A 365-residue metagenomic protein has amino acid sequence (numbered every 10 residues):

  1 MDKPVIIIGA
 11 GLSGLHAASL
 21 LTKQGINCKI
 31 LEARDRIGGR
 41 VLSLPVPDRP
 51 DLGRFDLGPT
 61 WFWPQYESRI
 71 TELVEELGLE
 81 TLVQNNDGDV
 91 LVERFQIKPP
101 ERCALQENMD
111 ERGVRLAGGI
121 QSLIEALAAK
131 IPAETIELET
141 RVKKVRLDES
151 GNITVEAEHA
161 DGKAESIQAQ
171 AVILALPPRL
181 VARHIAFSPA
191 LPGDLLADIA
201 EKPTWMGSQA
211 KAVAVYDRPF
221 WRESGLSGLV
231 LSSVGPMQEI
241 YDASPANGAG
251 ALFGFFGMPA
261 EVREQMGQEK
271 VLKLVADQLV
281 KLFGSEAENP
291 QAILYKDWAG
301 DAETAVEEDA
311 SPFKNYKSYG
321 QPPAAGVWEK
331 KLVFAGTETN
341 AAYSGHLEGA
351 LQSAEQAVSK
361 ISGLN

Functional and structural regions predicted by a protein language model:
K3-I30: N-terminal Rossmann-like FAD-binding beta1-loop-alpha1 element of flavoenzymes
S13-H16, Q24, P45, L82 (+5 more regions): Conserved flavin/dinucleotide-binding core of flavoenzymes
T22-D48: Glycine-rich FAD pyrophosphate-binding loop
G38, F62, V74, L127 (+7 more regions): Generic structural signal for small/hydrophobic residues in well-ordered secondary structure, especially within
W61-E67, N108-A128, E137, M266-Q268: Short beta-strand to alpha-helix junction loop
F62-G88: N-terminal FAD cofactor-binding segment of flavoenzymes
L138-T154: A conserved short coil-to-beta-strand element within the FAD-binding core of flavoproteins
G162-E223: Central helical "cap/lid" subdomain
